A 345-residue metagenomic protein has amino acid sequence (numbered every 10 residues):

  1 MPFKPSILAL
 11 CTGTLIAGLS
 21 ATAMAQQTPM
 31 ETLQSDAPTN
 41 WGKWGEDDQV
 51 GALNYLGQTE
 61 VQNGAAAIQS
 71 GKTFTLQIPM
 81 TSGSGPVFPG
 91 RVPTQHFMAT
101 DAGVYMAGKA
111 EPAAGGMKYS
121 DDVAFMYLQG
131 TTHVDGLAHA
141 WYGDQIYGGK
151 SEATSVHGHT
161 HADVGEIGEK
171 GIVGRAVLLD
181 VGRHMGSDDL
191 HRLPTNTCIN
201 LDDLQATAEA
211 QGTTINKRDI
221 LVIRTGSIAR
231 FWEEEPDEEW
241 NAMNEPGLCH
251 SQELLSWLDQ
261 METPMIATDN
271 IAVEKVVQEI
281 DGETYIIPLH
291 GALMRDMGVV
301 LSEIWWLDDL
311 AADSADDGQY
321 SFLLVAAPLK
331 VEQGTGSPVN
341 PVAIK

Functional and structural regions predicted by a protein language model:
M1-C11: Bacterial N-terminal signal peptides that target proteins for export
A9-L19: Bacterial N-terminal signal peptides
L19-A25: Sec/Tat signal peptide C-region and signal peptidase I cleavage site
A25-K345: Active-/binding-site microenvironments in catalytic and ligand-binding cores
